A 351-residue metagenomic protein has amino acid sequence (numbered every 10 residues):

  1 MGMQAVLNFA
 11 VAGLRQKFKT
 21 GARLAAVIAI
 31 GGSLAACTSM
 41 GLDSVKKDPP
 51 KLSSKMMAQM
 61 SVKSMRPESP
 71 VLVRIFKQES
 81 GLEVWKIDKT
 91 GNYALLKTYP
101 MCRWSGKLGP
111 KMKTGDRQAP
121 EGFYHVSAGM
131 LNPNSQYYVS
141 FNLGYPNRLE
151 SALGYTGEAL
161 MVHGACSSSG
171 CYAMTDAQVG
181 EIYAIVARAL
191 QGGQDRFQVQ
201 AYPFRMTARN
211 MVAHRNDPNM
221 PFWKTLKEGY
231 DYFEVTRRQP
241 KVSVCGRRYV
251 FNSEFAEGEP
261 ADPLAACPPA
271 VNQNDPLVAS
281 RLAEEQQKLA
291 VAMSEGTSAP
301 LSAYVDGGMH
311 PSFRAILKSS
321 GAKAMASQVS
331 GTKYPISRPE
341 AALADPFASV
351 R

Functional and structural regions predicted by a protein language model:
M1-K19: N-terminal secretory signal peptides that target proteins for export/translocation
K19-I30: Sec-dependent N-terminal signal peptides
A35-A36: C-terminal motif of bacterial Sec signal peptides marking the signal peptidase cleavage site
S39-S44: Bacterial lipoprotein signal-peptidase II cleavage site
S54-L72, V84-K86, R103-T114, E121-S127 (+3 more regions): N-terminal post-signal-peptidase region of extra-cytosolic proteins
D88-W104: Short Gly/aromatic-enriched secondary-structure transition segments
G115-D275: Exported/periplasmic cell-wall-interacting domains
T207-R351: Low-complexity, Gly/Ser/Thr/Pro-rich intrinsically disordered linker/tail segments
